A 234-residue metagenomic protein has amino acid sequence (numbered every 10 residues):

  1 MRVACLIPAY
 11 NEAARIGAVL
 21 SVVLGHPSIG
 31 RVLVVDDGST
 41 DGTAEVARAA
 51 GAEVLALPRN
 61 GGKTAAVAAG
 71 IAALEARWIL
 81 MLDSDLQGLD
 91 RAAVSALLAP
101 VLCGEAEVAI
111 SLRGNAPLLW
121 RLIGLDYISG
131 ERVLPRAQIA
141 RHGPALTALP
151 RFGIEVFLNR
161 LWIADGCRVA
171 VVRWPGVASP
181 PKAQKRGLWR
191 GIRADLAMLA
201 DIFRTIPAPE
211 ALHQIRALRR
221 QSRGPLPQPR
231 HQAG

Functional and structural regions predicted by a protein language model:
R2-A4, F157: Cell-envelope/extracellular polymer assembly enzymes that use nucleotide-activated donors
N11-G25: Short, well-formed alpha-helical segments that are part of the catalytic scaffolds of diverse glycosyltransferases
D36-A44: A conserved acidic beta->alpha catalytic loop
A44-A73, L112: Conserved donor nucleotide-binding strand/loop of the catalytic core
I79: Short aromatic/hydrophobic "clamp" motif used to bind/position activated sugar donors
R91-L112: Conserved donor-nucleotide/metal-binding helix-loop-beta segment in metal-dependent transferases, i.e., the alpha-helix
A109-L122: Short beta-strand-to-loop element that shapes/binds the nucleotide-sugar donor at the catalytic cleft/hinge
L149, R160-G234: Hydrophobic helical membrane-anchoring modules
